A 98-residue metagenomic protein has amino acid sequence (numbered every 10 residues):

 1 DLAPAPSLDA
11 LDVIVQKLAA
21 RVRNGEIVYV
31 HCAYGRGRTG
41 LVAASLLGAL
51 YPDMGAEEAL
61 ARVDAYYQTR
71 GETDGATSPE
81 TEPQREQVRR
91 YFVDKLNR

Functional and structural regions predicted by a protein language model:
D1-V28, G48-P83: Cysteine-based protein phosphatase catalytic domain of the PTP/DSP
G25-A44: A phosphate-binding catalytic loop at a beta-strand-loop-alpha-helix junction that coordinates phosphoryl groups
V42-L50, Y91: Hydrophobic residues on the short alpha-helix immediately C-terminal to a glycine-rich phosphate/catalytic loop
A43, T73-D74, D94, R98: Residue-level detector of solvent-exposed, low-hydrophobicity positions
E82-R98: Cytosolic catalytic domains that perform sulfur/thiol-centered chemistry
